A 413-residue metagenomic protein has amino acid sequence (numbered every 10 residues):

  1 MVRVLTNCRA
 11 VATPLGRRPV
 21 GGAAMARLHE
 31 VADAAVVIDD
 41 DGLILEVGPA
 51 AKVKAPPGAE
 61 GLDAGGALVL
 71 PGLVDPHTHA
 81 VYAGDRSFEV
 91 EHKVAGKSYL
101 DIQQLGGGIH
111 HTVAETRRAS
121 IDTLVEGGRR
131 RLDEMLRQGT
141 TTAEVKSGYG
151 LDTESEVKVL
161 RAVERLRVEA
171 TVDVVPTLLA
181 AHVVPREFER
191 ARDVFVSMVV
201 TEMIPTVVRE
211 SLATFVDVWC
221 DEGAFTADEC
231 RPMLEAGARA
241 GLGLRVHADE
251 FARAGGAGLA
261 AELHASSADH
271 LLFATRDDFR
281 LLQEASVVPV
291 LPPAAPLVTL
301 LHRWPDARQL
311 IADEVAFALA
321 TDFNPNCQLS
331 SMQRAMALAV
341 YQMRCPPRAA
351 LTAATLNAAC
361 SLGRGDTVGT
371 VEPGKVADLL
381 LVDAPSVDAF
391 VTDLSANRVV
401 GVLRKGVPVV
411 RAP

Functional and structural regions predicted by a protein language model:
M1-A55, V387-A389: N-terminal metal-binding scaffold of metallo-dependent hydrolase/deaminase domains
V4, E60, G72-V74, L244 (+1 more regions): Residue-level marker for buried hydrophobic side chains located in beta-strands that build the well-ordered beta-sheet
V4, G58-D63, P176, V402: Conserved beta-strand scaffold positions in the cores of enzyme catalytic domains, especially in NTP/NDP-utilizing
C8, V36, G42, G66 (+14 more regions): Divalent metal-coordination and catalytic microenvironments
A59-G127: Metal-associated gating/positioning segment near the N- to mid-region
G107-G127, D133, T141-G255: Metal-coordinating catalytic core of metallo-dependent amide/deamination hydrolases
L136, V200, V208-R209, A238 (+3 more regions): Non-catalytic positions within long, well-ordered alpha-helices that form the structural scaffold/packing of enzyme
G243-L244, R253-T370, V382-D388, D393-A396 (+1 more regions): Active-site-adjacent C-terminal substructures of enzyme catalytic domains
